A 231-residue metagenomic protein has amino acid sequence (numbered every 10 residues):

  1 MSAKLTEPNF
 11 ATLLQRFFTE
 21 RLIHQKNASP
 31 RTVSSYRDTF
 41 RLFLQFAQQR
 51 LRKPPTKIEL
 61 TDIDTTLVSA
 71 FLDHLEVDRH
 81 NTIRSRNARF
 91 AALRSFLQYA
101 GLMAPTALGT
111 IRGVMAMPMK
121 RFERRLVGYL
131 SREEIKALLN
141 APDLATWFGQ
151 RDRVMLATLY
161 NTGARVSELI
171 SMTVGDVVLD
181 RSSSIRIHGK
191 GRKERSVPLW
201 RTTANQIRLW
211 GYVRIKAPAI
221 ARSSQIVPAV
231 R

Functional and structural regions predicted by a protein language model:
M1-R231: Conserved catalytic core of the tyrosine transesterase superfamily
